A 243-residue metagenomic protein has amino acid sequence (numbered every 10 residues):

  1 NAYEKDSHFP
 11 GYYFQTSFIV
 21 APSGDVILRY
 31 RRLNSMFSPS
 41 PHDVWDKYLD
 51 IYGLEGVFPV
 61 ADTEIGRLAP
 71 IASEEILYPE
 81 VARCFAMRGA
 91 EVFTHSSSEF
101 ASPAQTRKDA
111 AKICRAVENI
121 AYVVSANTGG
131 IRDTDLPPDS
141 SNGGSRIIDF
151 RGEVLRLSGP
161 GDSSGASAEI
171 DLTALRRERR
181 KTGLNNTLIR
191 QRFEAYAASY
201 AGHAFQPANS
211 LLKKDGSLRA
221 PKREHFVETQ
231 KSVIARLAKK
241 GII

Functional and structural regions predicted by a protein language model:
N1, V60, L155-G159: Short, flexible, solvent-exposed loop/turn segments with mixed acidic/basic and small polar residues
N1-D6, G129: Short beta-strand-to-loop element that shapes/binds the nucleotide-sugar donor at the catalytic cleft/hinge
E4-E91, A101-C114: Active-site catalytic loop in hydrolytic enzyme cores
Y13-F14, Y30, Y78, Y122 (+3 more regions): Aromatic side chains
D25, D43-W45, Y52-G56, F85-A86 (+6 more regions): Glycine-rich loops and low-complexity Gly/Arg-rich segments that provide flexible linkers or classic glycine-based
P39, P59, T63-E64, A90 (+5 more regions): A generic structural signal for ordered alpha-helices
R67, S73-S167: CN hydrolase (nitrilase-like) catalytic-core segments centered on the catalytic cysteine and neighboring Lys/Glu
N127-I243: C-terminal beta-strand edge segments of enzyme domains
